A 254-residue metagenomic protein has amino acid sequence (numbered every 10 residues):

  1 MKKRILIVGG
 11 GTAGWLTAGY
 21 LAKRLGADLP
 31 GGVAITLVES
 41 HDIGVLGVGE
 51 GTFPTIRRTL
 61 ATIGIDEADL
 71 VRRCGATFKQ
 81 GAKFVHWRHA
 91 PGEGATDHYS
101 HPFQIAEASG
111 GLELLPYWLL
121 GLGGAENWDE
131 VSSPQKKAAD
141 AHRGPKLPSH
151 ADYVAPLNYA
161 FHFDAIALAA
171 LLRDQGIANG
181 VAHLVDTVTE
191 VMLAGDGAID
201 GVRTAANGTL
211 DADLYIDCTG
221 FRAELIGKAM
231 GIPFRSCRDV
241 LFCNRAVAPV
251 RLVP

Functional and structural regions predicted by a protein language model:
M1-A13: Beta1/beta-strand and adjacent pyrophosphate-binding region of the FAD-binding site in flavoprotein oxidoreductases
L6, A34-T36, A182: A structural signal for isolated positions on well-ordered beta-strands in alpha/beta enzyme cores
G10-R24, T62, E67: N-terminal ordered "arm"
A22-V48: Glycine-rich FAD pyrophosphate-binding loop
G44-A138: Dinucleotide-binding Rossmann-like beta1-alpha1 core, especially the glycine-rich loop that anchors the ADP
T96-G180, D186-E190: Conserved N-terminal helical subregion
A151-P254: Predominantly flavin-linked oxidoreductase catalytic cores and closely associated redox partners
